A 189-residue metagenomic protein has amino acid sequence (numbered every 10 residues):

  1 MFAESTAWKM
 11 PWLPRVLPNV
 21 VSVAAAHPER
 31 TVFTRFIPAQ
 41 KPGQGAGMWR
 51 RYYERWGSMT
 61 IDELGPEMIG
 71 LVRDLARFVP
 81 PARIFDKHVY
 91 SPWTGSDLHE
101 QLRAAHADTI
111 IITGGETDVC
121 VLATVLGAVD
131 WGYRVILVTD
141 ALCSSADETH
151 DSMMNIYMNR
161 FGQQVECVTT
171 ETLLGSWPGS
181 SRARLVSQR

Functional and structural regions predicted by a protein language model:
M1-S5: Short acidic, Gly/Ser-rich segments with clustered Asp/Glu that frequently serve as metal-coordination loops in enzyme
T6-F36: A short alpha/beta connector and helix-capping loop motif
A7, G45-A46, A123-L126: Short amphipathic alpha-helical segments
K9-P14, W49-R50, V129-D130: Glycine-rich, phosphate-binding/catalytic loops in enzymes
S22-A26, E54-R189: Active-site-adjacent betaalpha module
R30-T31, F36-W56: Early exported N-terminus immediately downstream of N-terminal targeting peptides
